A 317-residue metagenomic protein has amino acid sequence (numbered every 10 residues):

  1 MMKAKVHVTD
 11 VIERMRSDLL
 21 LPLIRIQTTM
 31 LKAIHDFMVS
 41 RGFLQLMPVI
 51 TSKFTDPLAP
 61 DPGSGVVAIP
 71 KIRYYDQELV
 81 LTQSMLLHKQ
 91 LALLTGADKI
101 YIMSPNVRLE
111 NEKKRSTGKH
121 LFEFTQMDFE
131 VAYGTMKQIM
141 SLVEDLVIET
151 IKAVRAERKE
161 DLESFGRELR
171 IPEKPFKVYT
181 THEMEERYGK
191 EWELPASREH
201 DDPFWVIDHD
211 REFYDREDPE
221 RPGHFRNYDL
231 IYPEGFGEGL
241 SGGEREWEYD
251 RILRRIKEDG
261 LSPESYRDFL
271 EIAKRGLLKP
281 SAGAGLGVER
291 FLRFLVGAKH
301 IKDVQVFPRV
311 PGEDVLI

Functional and structural regions predicted by a protein language model:
M2-D128: Class II aminoacyl-tRNA synthetase-like tRNA-binding/catalytic domains
T28, I34-F37, R41, V147-R158 (+2 more regions): A generic secondary-structure signal for well-formed alpha-helical elements
I50, I69, V143-E238, G243 (+2 more regions): Metal-assisted phosphate- and nucleotidyl-transfer catalytic regions
I50-T55, M85-L87, P105-V107, V131-Y133 (+4 more regions): Short, flexible loop/turn elements at secondary-structure junctions
L86-H88, N106-R108, H209-F213, G235-E238 (+4 more regions): Short, glycine-/Ser/Thr-/acidic-enriched flexible segments
T95-G96, Y101-P105, T135-V154: His/Asp/Glu-rich mid-to-C-terminal helical/loop segments that flank catalytic regions of hydrolases
D128-I139, G235-G237: A generic structural motif
G243, Y249-I317: Active-site pocket scaffolds in enzymes
